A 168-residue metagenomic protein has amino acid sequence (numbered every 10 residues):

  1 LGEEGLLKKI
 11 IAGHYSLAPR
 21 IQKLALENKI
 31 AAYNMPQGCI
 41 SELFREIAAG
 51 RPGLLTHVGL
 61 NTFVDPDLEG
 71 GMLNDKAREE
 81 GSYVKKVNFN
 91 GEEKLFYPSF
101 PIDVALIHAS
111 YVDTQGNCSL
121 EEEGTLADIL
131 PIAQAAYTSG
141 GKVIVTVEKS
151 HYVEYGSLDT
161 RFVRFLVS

Functional and structural regions predicted by a protein language model:
L1-S168: Conserved alpha/beta enzyme-core scaffold
